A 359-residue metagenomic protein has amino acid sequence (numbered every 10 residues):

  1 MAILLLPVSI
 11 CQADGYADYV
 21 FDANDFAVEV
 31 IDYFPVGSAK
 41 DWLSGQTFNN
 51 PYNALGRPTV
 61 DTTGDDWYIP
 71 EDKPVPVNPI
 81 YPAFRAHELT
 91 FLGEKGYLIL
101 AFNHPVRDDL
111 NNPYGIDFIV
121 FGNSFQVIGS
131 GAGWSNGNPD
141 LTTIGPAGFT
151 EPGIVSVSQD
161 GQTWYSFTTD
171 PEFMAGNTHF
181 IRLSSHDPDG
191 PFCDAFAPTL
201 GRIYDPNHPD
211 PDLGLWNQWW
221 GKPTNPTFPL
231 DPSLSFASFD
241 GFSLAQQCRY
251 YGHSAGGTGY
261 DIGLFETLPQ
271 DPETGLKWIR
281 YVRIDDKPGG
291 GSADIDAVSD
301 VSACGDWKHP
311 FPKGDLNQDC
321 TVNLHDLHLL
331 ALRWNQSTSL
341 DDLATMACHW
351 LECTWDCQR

Functional and structural regions predicted by a protein language model:
M1-V8: Bacterial N-terminal signal peptides
C11-Q12, S302-D315, C353-R359: Low-complexity, Pro/Thr/Ser/Gly/Ala-rich linker/spacer regions in secreted, extracellular modular proteins
A13-G153, T169-D306: A domain-level signal for the mature, folded cores of soluble proteins
A132-G145, G161-Y165, F311, D315-N323 (+2 more regions): Acidic, glycine-anchored loop motifs typical of Ca2+
G153-V155, L343: Short beta-strand elements bearing conserved aromatic residues within extracellular beta-rich modules
L316-R359: Alpha-helical segments with a strong preference for the paired helices of cellulosomal dockerin domains
